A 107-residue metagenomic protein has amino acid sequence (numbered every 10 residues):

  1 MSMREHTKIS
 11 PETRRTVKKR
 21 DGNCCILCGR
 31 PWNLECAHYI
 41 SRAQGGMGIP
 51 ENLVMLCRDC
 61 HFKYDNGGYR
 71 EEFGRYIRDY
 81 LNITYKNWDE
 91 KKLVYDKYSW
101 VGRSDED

Functional and structural regions predicted by a protein language model:
S2-H6, A43-V54, F62-D107: Polybasic, low-complexity binding patches
K8-E35, C57-D59: Short cysteine-rich loop/turn motifs with clustered Cys
N33-A43: Short recognition patches in nucleic-acid-associated and regulatory proteins
